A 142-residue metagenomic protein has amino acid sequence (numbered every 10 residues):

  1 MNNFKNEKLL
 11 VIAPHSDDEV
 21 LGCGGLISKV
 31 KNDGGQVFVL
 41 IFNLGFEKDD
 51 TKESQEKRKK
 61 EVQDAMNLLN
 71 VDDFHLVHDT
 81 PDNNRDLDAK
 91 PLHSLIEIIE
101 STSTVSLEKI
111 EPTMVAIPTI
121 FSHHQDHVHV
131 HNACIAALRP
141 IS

Functional and structural regions predicted by a protein language model:
M1-I141: Active-site beta-strand->loop->alpha-helix modules in alpha/beta enzyme cores, enriched in Gly/His/Asp(Glu)
